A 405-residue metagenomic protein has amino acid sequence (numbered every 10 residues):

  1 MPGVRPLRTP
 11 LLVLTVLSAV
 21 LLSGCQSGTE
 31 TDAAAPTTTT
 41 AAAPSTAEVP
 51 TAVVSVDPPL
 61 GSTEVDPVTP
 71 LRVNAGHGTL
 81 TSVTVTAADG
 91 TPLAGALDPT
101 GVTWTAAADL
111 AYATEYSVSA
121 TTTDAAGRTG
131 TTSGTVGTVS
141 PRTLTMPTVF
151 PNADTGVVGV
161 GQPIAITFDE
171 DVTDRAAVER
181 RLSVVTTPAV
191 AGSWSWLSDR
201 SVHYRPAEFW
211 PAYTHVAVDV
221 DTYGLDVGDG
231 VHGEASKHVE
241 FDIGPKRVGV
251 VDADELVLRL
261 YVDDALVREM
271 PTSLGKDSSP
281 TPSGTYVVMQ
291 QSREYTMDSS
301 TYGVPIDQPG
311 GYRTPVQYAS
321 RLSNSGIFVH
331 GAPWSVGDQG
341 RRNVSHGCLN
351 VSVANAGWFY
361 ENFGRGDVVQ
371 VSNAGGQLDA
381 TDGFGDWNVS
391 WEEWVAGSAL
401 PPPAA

Functional and structural regions predicted by a protein language model:
P2-P245, T272: Acidic, low-complexity Ser/Thr/Gly/Pro-rich repeat segments typical of extracellular/periplasmic and surface-exposed
R72, S117-S119, S133, A165 (+7 more regions): Extracytoplasmic/secreted envelope proteins and their assembly/folding machinery, especially bacterial periplasmic
T122-D124, T222-L225, D264, E294 (+1 more regions): Short, charged beta-turn/beta-strand-edge "cap" motif at the junction between a beta-strand and an adjacent loop
L144, P151, R247-E255, N388-A405: Short peripheral tails and domain-boundary helices/loops at the edges of structured domains
V160, S283, S299-A405: Exported/periplasmic cell-wall-interacting domains
T167, D171, R175, Y261 (+3 more regions): Structured segments of extracytoplasmic/periplasmic soluble domains in secreted or envelope-associated proteins
V202, V250-A253, N350-N355: Short, glycine/acidic-rich beta->alpha junctions
G230-G337: Gly/Pro-biased beta-strand-loop elements
